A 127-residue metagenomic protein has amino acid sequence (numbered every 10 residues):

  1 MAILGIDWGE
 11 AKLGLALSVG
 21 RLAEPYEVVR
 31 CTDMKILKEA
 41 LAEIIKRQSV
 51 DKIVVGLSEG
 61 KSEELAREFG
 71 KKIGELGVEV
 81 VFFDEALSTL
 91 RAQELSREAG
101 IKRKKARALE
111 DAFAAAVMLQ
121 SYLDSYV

Functional and structural regions predicted by a protein language model:
A2-I6, E10-V127: Phosphate- and other anionic-substrate recognition elements at nucleic-acid/protein interfaces
